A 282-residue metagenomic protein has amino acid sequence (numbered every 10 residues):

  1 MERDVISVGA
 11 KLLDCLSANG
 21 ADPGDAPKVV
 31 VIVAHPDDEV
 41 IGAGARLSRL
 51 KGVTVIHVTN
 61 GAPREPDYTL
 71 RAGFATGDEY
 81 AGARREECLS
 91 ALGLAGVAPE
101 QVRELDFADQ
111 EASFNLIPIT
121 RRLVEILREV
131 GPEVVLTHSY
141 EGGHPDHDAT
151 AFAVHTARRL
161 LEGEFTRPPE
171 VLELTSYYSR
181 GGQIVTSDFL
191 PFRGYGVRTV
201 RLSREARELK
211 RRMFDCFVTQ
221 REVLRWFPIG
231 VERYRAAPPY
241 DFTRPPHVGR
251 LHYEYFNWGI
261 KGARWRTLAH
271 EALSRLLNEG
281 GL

Functional and structural regions predicted by a protein language model:
M1-I32, L50, P99, A112-L282: Metal-dependent de-N-acetylase/amidase catalytic core
A18, D22-E79: ATP-dependent adenylation/pyrophosphate-handling site
I56-H57, D106, L172-T175: Short beta-strand segments
V58, L94-F107: A conserved beta-strand->alpha-helix junction
G61, F107, Y140: Flexible loop residues that form catalytic and substrate-binding hotspots at small-molecule/glycan-binding clefts
F74-A83, G196-R201: A short acidic, glycine-rich active-site loop that binds or catalyzes chemistry on phosphate/adenosine moieties
Y80-A95, A153-A157: Short, solvent-exposed amphipathic alpha-helices that sit in or adjacent to ligand/effector-binding or catalytic
